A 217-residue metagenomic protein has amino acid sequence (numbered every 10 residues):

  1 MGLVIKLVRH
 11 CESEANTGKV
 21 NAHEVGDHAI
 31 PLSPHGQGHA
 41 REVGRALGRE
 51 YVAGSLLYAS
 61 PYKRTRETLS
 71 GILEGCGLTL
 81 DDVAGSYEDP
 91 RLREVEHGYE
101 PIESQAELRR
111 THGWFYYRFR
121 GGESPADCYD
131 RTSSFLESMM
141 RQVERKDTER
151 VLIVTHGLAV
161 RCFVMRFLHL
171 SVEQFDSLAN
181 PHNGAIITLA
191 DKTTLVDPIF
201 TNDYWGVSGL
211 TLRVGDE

Functional and structural regions predicted by a protein language model:
M1-V4, R49, L78, E88 (+4 more regions): Acidic, low-complexity terminal tails and accessory targeting/binding regions of phosphate-metabolizing enzymes
G2-L80, E123-D127, T132: Active-site-proximal alpha-helix that buttresses catalytic centers in soluble enzyme cores
I5-L7, K19-N21, G38-R41, R45-E50 (+6 more regions): Domain-wide signal for the mature, well-folded portions of proteins, strongly enriched in nucleus-encoded organellar
S13, A159-V160: Short active-site segment of divalent metal-dependent hydrolases/proteases that encodes the spacing between
E14-A15, I30-P31, L73-S134, F200-T201: Phosphate-handling substructures
A53-P61, Y87, R150-V154: Short glycine-rich phosphate-binding loop at a beta-alpha junction
G71, C162-R166: Active-site signature of alpha/beta-hydrolase-fold catalytic machinery across serine- and Asp/Cys-nucleophile hydrolases
C128-R145, E149-G157: GST-like fold's C-terminal all-alpha helical module
